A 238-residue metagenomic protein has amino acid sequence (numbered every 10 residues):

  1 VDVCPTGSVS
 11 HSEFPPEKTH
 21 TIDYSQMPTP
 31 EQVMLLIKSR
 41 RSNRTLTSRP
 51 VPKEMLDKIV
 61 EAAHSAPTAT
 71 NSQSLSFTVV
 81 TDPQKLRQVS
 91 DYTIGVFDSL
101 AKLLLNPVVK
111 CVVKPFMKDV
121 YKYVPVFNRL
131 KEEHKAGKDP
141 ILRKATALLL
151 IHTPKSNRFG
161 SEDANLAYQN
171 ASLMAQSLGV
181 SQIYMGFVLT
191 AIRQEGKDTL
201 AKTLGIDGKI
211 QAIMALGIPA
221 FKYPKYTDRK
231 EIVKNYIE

Functional and structural regions predicted by a protein language model:
V1-E238: Acidic, surface-exposed loops and disordered segments
